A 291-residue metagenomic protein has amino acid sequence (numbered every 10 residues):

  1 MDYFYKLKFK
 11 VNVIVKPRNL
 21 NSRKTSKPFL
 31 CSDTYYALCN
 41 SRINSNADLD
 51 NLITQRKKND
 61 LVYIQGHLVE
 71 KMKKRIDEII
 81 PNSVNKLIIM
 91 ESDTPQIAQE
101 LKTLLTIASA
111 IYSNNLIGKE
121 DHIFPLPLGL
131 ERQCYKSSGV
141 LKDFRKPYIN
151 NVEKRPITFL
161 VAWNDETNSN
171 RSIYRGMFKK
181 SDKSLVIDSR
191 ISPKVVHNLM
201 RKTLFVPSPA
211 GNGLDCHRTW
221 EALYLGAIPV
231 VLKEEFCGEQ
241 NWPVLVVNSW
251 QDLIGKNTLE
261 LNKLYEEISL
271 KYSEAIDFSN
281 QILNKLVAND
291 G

Functional and structural regions predicted by a protein language model:
D2-W220, I228-F236, Q240-P243, E266-N289: Nucleotide-sugar donor-binding catalytic core of glycosyltransferases
L223: Short alpha-helix at the nucleotide-sugar/activated-sugar donor binding site of glycosyltransferases and closely
P243-L270: C-terminal "capping" alpha-helix adjacent to the active site of nucleotide-linked donor transferases in cell-envelope
